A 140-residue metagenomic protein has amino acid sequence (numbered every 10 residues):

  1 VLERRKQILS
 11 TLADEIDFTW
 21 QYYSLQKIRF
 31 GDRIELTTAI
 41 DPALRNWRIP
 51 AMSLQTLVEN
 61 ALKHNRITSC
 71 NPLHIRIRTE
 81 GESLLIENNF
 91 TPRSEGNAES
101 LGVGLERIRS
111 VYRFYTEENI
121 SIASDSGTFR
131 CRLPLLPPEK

Functional and structural regions predicted by a protein language model:
V1-P134, E139: Two-component histidine phosphotransfer core
